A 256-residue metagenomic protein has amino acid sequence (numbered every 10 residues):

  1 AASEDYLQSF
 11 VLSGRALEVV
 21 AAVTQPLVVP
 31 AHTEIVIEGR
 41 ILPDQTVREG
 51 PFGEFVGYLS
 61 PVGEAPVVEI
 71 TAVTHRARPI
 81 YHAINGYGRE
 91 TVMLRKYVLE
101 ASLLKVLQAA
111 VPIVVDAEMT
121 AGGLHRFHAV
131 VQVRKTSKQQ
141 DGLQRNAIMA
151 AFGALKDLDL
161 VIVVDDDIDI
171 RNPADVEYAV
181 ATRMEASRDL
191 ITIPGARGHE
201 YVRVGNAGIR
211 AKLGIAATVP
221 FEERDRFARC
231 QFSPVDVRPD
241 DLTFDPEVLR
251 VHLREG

Functional and structural regions predicted by a protein language model:
A1-G256: Charged, compositionally biased interaction regions
